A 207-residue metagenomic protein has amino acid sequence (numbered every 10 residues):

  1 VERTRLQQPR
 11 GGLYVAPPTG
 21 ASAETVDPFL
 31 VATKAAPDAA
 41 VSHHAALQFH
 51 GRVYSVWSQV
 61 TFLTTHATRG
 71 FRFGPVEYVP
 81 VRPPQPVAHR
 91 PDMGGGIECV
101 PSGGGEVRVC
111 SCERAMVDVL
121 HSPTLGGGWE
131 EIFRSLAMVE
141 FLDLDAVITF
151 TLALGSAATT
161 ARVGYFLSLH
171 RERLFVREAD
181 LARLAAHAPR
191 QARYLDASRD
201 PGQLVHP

Functional and structural regions predicted by a protein language model:
V1-A40, E140-S168, E172: Short beta-edge/loop segments at beta->alpha junctions of small alpha/beta modules that act as binding/recognition
Q8, V41, Y78-P80, V107-C110 (+1 more regions): Short hydrophobic-aromatic micro-motifs
R10, P18, T64, R82 (+1 more regions): Pocket-edge structural micro-motifs
G11-G12, A45, S58-T61, W129-F133: Short coil/turn segments at secondary-structure boundaries
L13, T61-F62, E77-V79, R162 (+1 more regions): Generic structural signal for residues positioned in beta-strands
A32-P37, V41-V53, V60, C110 (+1 more regions): Positively charged, aromatic-accented nucleic-acid-binding surfaces
H44, Q48-E98: Internal, conserved structured core segments that host functional sites
G95-P207: Hydrophobic alpha-helical interaction segments
